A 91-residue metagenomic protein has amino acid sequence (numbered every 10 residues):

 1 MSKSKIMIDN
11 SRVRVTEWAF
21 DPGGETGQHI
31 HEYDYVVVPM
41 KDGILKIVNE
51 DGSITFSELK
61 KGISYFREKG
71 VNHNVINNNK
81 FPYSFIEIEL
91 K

Functional and structural regions predicted by a protein language model:
S2, R12: Catalytic phosphate/metal-binding cores of nucleic-acid and nucleotide-processing enzymes, i.e., regions that mediate
K5-I8: Local beta-strand/beta-hairpin segments that build beta-sheet-rich folds
R14-I30: Conserved short histidine dyad/triad with adjacent acidic residue
E25, I44, I63-S64: Residue-level marker of beta-strand positions
T26-Q28, K46-I47, N72-N79: Short beta-strand His + acidic residue motifs that chelate non-heme Fe in jelly-roll/DSBH and cupin folds
I30-K46: Short, conserved beta-strand element in jelly-roll/cupin
D51-K69: Short acidic-glycine-tyrosine-enriched beta hairpin
G70-K91: Ligand-binding loop in jelly-roll beta-barrel domains
